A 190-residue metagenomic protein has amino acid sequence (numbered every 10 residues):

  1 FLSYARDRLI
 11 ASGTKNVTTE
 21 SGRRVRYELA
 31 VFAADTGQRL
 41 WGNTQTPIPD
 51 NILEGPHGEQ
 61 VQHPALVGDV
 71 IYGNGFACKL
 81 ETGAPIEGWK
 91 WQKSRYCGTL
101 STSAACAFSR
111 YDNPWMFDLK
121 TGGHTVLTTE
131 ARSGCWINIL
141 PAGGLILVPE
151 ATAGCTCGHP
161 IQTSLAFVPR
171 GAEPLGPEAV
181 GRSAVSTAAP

Functional and structural regions predicted by a protein language model:
F1-A30, N43, P47, N51-F76 (+3 more regions): Repeat-blade elements of multi-bladed beta-propeller folds
E28-G55, T82-G98, D118-A131, C135 (+1 more regions): Aromatic (tryptophan-biased) beta-strands that constitute blades/sheets of beta-rich domains
